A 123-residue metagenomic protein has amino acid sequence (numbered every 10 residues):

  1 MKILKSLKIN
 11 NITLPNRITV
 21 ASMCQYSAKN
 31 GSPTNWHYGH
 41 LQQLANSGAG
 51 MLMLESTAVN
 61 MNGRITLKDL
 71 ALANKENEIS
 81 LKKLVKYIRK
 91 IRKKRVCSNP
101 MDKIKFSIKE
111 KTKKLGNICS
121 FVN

Functional and structural regions predicted by a protein language model:
M1-T19, I88: N-terminal amphipathic alpha-helix/helix-capping segment at the start of soluble metabolic enzymes
K5, I18-A21, L52-L54, V96-P100: Hydrophobic faces of well-ordered beta-strands that scaffold small-molecule active sites in alpha/beta enzyme cores
V20, L44, G48, I88 (+1 more regions): Conserved, mostly hydrophobic/aromatic
A21-K29, K68-L70: Short, basic, glycine/proline-bearing loop/turn elements
S32-W36, L72-I88: Aromatic- and glycine-enriched glycan-recognition loops and surfaces that form the carbohydrate-binding subsites
H37-N60: Catalytic domains of carbohydrate-active enzymes, especially glycoside hydrolases
M53-E78, N99-T112: Glycine-rich, proline-tolerant flexible connector loops at the mouths of alpha/beta enzymes
K86, K90-K93, M101-N123: Non-globular sequence segments
